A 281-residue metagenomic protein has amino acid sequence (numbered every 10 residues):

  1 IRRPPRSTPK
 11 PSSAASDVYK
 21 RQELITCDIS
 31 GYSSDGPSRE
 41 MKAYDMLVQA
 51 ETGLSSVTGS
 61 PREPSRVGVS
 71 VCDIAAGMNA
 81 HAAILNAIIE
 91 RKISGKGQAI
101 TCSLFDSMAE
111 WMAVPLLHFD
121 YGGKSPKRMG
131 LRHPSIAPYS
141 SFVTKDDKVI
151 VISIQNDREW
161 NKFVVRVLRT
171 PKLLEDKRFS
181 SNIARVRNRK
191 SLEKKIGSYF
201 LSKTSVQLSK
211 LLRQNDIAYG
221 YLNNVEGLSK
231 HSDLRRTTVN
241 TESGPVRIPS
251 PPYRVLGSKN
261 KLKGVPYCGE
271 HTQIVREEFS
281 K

Functional and structural regions predicted by a protein language model:
I1-A15, Y19: Single conserved hydrophobic/aromatic residue that forms the stacking wall/gate of nucleotide- or nucleobase-binding
R6, K145-D147, S243: Glycine-centered tight beta-turn/hairpin loop motif at sheet-sheet or coil-to-beta transitions
D17-I154: Active-site-adjacent "lid/gating" segments in soluble enzymes
F119-K127, H231-T241: Short, surface-exposed loop/helix-turn segments at secondary-structure junctions that function as lids/hinges flanking
M129-P134, S140-S141, R187, S243-V246 (+1 more regions): Short Gly/Pro-enriched turn/cap motifs at secondary-structure boundaries
P138-N215, Y219: Aromatic-enriched alpha-helical interface/lid elements that frame and gate functional surfaces
R213-T237: Conserved PLP cofactor-binding pocket of PLP-dependent enzymes
V239-K281: Flexible, small-/acidic-enriched active-site or ligand-binding loops
